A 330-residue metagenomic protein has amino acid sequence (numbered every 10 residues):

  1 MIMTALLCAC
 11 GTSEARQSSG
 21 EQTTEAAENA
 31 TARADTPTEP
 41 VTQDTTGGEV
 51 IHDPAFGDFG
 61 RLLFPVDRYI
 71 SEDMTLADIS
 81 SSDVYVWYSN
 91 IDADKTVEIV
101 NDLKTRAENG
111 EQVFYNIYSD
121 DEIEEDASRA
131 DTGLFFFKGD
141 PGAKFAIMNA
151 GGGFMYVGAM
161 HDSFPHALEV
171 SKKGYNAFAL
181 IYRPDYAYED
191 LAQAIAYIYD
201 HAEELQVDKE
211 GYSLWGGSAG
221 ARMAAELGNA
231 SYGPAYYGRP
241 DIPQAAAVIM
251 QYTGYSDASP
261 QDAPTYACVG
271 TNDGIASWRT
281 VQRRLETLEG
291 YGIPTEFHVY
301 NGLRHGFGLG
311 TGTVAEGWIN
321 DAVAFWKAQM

Functional and structural regions predicted by a protein language model:
C8-T132: N-terminal targeting or regulatory segments adjacent to alpha/beta-hydrolase or S9 domains
V41-G60, Y291-M330: C-terminal catalytic histidine-bearing segment of alpha/beta-hydrolase fold enzymes
D126-K138, K144-F145: A short loop-to-beta-strand scaffold at the N-terminal edge of the catalytic core in hydrolase folds
A143-G152: Short beta-strand element of the alpha/beta-hydrolase
M160-F178: Short amphipathic alpha-helix adjacent to the substrate-entry channel of hydrolases
Q193-D262: Primarily recognizes the serine-hydrolase "nucleophile elbow" in alpha/beta-hydrolase and SGNH/GDSL folds
A267-V269, D273: Short beta-strand/loop motif that positions the catalytic acidic residue of the alpha/beta-hydrolase fold
G274-T280: Conserved alpha/beta-hydrolase "acid-adjacent" motif
